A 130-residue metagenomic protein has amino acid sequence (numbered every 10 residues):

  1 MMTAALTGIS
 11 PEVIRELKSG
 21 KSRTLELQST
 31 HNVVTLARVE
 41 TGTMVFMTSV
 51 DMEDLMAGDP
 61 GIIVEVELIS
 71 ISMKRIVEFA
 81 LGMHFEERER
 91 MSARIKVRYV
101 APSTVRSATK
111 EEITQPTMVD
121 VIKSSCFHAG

Functional and structural regions predicted by a protein language model:
M1-T41: Compositionally biased, charged N-terminal/linker segments
H31, E53-D54: Amphipathic, positively biased hydrophobic alpha-helical segments used for protein targeting and membrane insertion
H31, S70, A101-S103: Beta-strand elements of well-folded, non-transmembrane domains
L36-E53: Short coil-to-beta transition motif at edge beta-strands of beta-rich domains
R38, D51, D59-I62, K74: Aromatic-rich, lipid-facing transmembrane alpha helices and their immediate juxtamembrane interface loops in integral
G42-M47, V66-L68, I95-Y99: Hydrophobic beta-strand residues in large extracellular and virion-surface proteins
G58, I63, I76-G130: Contiguous surface segments at macromolecular interaction interfaces
L68-V77: Short, conserved beta-turn/loop elements at beta-strand boundaries and strand-helix junctions
